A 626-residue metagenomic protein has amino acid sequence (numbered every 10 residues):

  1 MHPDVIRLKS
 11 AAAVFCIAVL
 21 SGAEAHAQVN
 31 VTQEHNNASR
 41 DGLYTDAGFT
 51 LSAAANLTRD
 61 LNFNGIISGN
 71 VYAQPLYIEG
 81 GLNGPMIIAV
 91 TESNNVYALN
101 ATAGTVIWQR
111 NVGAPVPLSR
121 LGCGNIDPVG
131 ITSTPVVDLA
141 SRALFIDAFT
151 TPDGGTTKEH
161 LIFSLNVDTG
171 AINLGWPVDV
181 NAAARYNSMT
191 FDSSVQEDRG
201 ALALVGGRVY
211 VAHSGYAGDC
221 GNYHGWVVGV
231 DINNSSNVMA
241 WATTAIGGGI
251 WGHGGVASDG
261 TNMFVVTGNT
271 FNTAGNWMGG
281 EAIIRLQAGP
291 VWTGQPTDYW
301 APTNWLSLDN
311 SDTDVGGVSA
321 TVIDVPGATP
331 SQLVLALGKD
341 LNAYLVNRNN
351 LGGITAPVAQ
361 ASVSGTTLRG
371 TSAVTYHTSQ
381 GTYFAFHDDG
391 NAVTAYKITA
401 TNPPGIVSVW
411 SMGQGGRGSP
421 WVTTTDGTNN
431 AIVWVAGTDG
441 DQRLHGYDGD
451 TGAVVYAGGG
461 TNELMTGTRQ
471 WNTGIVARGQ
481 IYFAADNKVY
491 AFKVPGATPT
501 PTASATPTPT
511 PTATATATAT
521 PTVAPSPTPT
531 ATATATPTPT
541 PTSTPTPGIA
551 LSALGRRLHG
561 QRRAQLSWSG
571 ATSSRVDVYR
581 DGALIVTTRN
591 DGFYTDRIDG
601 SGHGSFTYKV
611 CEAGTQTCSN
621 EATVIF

Functional and structural regions predicted by a protein language model:
A11-S21: Bacterial N-terminal signal peptides
Q28-P290, G294-P326, S331-G352, R369-Y376 (+5 more regions): Mobile, glycine-rich extracellular loop/lid and propeptide segments that shape or gate substrate/ligand access
T498-T546: Ser/Thr-rich, Proline-interspersed low-complexity disordered segments
P541-T572, Q616-F626: Pro/Thr/Ser/Gly-rich low-complexity, intrinsically disordered linker/stalk tracts
V576-V578: Short beta-strand elements bearing conserved aromatic residues within extracellular beta-rich modules
L584-G592: Short beta-strand segments within Ig-like beta-sandwich modules, predominantly Fibronectin type-III
R597-S605: Surface-exposed, short loops/turns at beta-strand junctions within beta-sandwich domains
V610-E612: Conserved structural position at the C-terminal beta-strand of extracellular beta-sandwich adhesion modules
